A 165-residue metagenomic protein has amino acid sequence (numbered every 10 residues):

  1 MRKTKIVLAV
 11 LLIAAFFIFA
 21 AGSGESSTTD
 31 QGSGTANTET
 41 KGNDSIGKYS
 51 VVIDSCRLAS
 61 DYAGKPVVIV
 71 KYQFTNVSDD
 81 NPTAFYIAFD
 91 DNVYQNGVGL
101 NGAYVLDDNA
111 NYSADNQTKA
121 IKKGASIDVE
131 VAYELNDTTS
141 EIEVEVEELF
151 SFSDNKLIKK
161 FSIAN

Functional and structural regions predicted by a protein language model:
M1-V52, L58-A63: N-terminal Sec-dependent export signals
K48-S50, A88-D90, E141-E143: Exposed beta-strand and adjacent loop surfaces of beta-rich binding modules that mediate intermolecular recognition
V51-I53, I69, I158: Hydrophobic residues on conserved beta-strands that form the core of alpha/beta folds
R57-A59, F74-S78, L135-D137, E148-F150: Beta-strand elements of well-folded, non-transmembrane domains
Y62, T75-A125, S162-A164: The feature marks short-to-medium sequence segments in extracytoplasmic or secretory-pathway proteins
K65-K71, I127: Short, solvent-exposed loop/turn segments enriched in Ser/Thr/Gly
K71-F74, V131: Buried hydrophobic-core signal for structured, non-transmembrane domains
D128-K159: Short, surface-exposed ligand- or partner-binding patches at beta-edge/loop junctions that are enriched in aromatics
